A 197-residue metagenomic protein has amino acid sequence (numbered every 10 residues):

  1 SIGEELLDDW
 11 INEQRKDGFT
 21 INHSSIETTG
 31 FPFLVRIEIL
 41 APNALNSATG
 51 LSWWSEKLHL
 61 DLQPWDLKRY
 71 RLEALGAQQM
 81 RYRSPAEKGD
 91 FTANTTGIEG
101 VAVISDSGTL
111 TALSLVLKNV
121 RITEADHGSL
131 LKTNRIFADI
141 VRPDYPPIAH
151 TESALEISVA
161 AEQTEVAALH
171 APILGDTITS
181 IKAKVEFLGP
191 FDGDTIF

Functional and structural regions predicted by a protein language model:
S1-F197: Glycine-rich, small/hydroxylated-residue low-complexity segments
